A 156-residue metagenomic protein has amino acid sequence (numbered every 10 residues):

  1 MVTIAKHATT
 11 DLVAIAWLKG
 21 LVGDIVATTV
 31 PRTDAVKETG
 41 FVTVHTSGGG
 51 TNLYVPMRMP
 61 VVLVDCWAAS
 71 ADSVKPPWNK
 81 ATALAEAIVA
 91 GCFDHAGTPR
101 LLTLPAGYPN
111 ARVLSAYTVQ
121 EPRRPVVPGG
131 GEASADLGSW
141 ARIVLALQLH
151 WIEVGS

Functional and structural regions predicted by a protein language model:
M1-D24, T46-S156: Charged, amphipathic alpha-helical segments and their flanking helix caps
G20-V22, A35-E38: Short, structurally constrained coil/turn elements that cap an alpha-helix or connect an alpha-helix to the following
A27-K37: Short acidic low-complexity segments
R32-T33, V42, P122-P125: Proline-rich low-complexity regions
K37-S47: A short, hydrophobic beta-strand-centered structural micro-motif
